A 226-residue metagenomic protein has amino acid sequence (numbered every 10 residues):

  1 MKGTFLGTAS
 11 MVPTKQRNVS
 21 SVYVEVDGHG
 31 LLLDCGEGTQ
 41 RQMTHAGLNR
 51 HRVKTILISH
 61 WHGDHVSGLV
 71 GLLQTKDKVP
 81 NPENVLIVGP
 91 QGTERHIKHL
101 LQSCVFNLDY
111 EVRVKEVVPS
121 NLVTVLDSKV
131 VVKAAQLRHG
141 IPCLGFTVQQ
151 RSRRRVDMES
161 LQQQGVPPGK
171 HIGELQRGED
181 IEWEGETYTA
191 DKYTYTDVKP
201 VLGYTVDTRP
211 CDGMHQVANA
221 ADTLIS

Functional and structural regions predicted by a protein language model:
M1-A46, N84, F146-V148, Y195-T205 (+1 more regions): Conserved beta-strand hairpin/beta-sheet module of binuclear metal-dependent hydrolase folds, prominently
L33-G36, K54-W61, G89-P90, G203-T208 (+1 more regions): Active-site neighborhood of phospho(di)ester-bond hydrolases with catalytic His/Asp-centered motifs
E37-V88, E116-V118: Active-site metal-binding motif and surrounding structural segment of the metallo-beta-lactamase
R41, S67-V70, R95-K98, L144 (+2 more regions): Alpha-helical elements of the RecA-like P-loop NTPase motor core of helicases
L48-H51, Y110, S128-V130, N219: Structured loop/turn residues at beta-strand edges in well-structured enzyme cores
N81-V118: Active-site neighborhood of divalent metal-dependent phosphoester bond hydrolases
F106, Y110, V114-A134, R138-H139: Charged mid-protein connector segments
S128-V217, T223-I225: Active-site-proximal loop/helix segment associated with metal-binding centers of metalloenzymes
